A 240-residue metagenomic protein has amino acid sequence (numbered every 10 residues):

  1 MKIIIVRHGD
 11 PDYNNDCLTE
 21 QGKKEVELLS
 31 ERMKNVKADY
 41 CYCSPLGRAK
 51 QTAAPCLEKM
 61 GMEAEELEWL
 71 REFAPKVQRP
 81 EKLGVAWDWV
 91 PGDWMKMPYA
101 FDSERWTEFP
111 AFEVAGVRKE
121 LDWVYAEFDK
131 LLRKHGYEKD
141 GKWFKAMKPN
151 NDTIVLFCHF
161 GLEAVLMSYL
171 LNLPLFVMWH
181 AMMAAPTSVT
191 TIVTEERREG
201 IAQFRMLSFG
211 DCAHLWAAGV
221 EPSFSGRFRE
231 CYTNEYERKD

Functional and structural regions predicted by a protein language model:
M1-I4: Extreme N-terminal starter segment of soluble prokaryotic enzymes
R7-E20: Glycine-rich N-terminal loop/short-helix segment of MobA-like nucleotidyltransferase
G9, F160, G210-C212: Active-site metal-binding loops of divalent metal-dependent hydrolases
L18-M33: Short catalytic helix/loop segments, enriched in acidic residues and glycine and frequently bearing histidine
E31-A111: Phosphate-coordination/substrate-recognition cap region in phosphate-metabolizing enzymes
F73-W89, D93, K142-T153, V165-D240: Acidic, low-complexity terminal tails and accessory targeting/binding regions of phosphate-metabolizing enzymes
F109-W143: Internal catalytic-core helix/loop-beta-alpha segment that presents or stabilizes conserved functional determinants
V155-H159: His/acidic metal-ligating clusters that form di-metal
